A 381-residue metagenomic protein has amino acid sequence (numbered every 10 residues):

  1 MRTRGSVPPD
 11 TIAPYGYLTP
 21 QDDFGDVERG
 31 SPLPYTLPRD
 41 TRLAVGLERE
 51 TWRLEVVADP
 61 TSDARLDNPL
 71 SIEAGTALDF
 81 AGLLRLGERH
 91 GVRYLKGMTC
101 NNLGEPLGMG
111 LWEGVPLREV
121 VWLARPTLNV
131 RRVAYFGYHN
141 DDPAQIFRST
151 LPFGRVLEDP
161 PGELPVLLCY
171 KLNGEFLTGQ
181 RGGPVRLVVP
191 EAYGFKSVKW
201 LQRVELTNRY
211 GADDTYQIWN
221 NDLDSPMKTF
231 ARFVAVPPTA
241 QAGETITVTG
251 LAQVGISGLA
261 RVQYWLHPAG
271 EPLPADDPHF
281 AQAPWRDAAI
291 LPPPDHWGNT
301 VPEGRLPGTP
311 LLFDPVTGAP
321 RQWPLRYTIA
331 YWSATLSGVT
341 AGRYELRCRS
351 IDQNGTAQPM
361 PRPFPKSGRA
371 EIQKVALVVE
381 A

Functional and structural regions predicted by a protein language model:
M1-E55, D59-D63, W122-A381: Extended, aromatic/histidine-rich regions of cofactor-dependent oxidoreductases associated with respiratory
R39-R93: Conserved oxyanion/phosphate-binding beta-strand-loop segments in alpha/beta enzyme cores
I72, P106, V189-Y193: Generic alpha-helical structural element
D79, W112-P116, P152: Short, structural beta-strand-to-alpha-helix junction motif
A81-P106, P160: Short, conserved helix/loop micro-motifs enriched in His/Cys and acidic residues
C100-V120, R125-R132: Mid-length scaffold segments of soluble, non-membrane domains
